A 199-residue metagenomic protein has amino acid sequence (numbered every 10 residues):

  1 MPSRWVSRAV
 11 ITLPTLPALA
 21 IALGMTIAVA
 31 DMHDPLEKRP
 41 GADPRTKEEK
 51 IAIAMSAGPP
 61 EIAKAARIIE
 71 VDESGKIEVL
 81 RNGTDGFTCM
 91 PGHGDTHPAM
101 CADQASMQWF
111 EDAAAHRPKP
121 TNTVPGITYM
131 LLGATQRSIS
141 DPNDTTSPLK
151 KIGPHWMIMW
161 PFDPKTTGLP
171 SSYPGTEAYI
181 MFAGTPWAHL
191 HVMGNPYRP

Functional and structural regions predicted by a protein language model:
M1-I11: N-terminal secretory signal peptides that target proteins for export/translocation
R8, L19, T135-R137: N-terminal processing/targeting junctions
P14-G24: Bacterial N-terminal signal peptides
A28-A30: Boundary at the C-terminal end of the N-terminal hydrophobic targeting segment
M32-P199: Primary mode marks residue(s) on the alpha4-beta5-alpha5 output face of response regulator receiver
